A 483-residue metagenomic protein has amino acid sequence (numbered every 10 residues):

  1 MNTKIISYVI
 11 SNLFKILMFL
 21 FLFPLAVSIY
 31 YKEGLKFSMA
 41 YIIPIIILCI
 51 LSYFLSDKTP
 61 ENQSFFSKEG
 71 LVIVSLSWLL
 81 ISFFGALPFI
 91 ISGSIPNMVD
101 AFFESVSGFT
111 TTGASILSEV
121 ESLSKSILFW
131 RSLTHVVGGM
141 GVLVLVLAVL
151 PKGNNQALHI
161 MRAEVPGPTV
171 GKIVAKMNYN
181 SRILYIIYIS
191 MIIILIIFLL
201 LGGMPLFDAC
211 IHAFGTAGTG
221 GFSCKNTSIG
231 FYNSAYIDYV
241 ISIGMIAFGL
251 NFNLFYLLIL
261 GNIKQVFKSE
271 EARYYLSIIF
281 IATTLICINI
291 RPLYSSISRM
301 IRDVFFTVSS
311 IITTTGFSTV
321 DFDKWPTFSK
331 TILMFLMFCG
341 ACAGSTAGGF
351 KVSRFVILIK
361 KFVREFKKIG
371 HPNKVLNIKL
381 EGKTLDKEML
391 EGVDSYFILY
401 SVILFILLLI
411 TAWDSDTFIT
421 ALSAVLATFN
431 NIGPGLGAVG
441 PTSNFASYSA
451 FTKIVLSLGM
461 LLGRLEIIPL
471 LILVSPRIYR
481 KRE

Functional and structural regions predicted by a protein language model:
M1-E483: Membrane-proximal intracellular helices of multi-pass ion channels
